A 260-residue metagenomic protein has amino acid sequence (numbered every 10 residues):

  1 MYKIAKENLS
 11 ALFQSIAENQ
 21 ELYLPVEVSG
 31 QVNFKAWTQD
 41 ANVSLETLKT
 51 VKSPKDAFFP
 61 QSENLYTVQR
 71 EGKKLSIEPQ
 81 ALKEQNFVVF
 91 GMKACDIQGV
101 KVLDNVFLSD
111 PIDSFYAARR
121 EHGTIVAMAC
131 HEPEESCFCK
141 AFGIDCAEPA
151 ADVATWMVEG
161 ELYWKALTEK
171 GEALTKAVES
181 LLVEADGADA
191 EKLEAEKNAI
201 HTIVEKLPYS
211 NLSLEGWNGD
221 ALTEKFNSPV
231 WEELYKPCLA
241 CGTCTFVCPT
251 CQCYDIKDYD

Functional and structural regions predicted by a protein language model:
M1-A221: Iron-sulfur-associated redox domains of electron-transfer enzymes in respiratory and anaerobic energy metabolism
Y2-A5, A118, N227, W231 (+1 more regions): Active-site-proximal structural scaffolding
V102, T245-C251, D255-D258: Cys/His-rich zinc-coordinating "finger/knuckle" motifs
N105, L193-E196, I200, N227 (+2 more regions): A broad "ordered helical/assembly scaffold" signature
S213-K236, Y254-D260: Ferredoxin-type iron-sulfur electron-transfer modules in oxidoreductases and energy-metabolism complexes
E232-C251: Cysteine-centered iron-sulfur cluster-binding motifs in ferredoxin-type domains/subunits of redox enzymes
